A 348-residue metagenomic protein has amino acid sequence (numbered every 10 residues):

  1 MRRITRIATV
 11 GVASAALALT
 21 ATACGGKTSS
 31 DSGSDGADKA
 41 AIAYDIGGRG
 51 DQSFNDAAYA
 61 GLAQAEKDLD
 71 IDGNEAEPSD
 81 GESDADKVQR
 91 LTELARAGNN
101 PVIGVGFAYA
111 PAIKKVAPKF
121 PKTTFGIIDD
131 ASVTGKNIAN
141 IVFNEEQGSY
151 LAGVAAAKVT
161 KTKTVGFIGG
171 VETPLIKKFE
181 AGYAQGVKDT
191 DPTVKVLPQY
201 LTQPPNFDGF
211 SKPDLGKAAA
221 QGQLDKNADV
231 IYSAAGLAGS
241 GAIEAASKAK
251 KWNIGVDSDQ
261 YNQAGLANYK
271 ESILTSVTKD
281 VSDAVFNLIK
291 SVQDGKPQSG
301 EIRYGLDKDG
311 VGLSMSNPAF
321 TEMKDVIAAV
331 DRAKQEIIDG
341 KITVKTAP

Functional and structural regions predicted by a protein language model:
M1-S14: N-terminal export and membrane-targeting signals
R3-R6, G26, D31-P348: A residue-level marker of the well-folded mature domains of exported/periplasmic proteins
A13, C24-G26: Intrinsically disordered and other compositionally biased segments
A15-L17, K67: Intrinsic-disorder/low-complexity peptide segments enriched for small residues
L19-A23: C-terminal motif of bacterial Sec signal peptides marking the signal peptidase cleavage site
